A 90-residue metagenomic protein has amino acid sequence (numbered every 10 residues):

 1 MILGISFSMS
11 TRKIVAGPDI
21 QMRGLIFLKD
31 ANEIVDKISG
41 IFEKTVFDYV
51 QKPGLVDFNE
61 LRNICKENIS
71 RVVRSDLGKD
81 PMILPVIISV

Functional and structural regions predicted by a protein language model:
M1-V90: Acidic/His-rich, metal-assisted hydrolase cores and their charged scaffolds
